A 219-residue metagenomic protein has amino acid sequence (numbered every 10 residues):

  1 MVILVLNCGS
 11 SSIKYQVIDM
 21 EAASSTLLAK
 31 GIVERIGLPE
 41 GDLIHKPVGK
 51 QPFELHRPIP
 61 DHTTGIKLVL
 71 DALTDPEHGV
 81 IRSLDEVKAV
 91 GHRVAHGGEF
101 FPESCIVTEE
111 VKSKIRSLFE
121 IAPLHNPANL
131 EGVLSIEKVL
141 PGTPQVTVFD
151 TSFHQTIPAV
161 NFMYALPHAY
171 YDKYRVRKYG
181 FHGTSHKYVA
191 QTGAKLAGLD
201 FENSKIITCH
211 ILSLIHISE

Functional and structural regions predicted by a protein language model:
M1-L4: Extreme N-terminal starter segment of soluble prokaryotic enzymes
S12-P60: Short glycine-rich, Thr/Ser-proximal phosphate-binding strand/loop in the N-terminal lobe of ATP-dependent enzymes
P39-K88, G132: Conserved active-site "lid/cap" helical segment
P60-T64, L68, I106, E110 (+3 more regions): Conserved active-site and cofactor/substrate-binding residues in soluble primary-metabolism enzymes
L73, E77-H125, V146, F153-N161: Short beta-strand-loop/turn "lid" adjacent to the catalytic site in phosphate-handling enzymes
I115-N126, T143, D172-G183: Flexible, glycine/proline-enriched loop segments at strand-loop-helix junctions that form or flank small-ligand binding
M163-L214: Glycine-rich phosphate-binding loop plus the immediately following alpha-helix
I215-E219: Conserved small/polar residues in nucleotide/adenosyl-binding loops
